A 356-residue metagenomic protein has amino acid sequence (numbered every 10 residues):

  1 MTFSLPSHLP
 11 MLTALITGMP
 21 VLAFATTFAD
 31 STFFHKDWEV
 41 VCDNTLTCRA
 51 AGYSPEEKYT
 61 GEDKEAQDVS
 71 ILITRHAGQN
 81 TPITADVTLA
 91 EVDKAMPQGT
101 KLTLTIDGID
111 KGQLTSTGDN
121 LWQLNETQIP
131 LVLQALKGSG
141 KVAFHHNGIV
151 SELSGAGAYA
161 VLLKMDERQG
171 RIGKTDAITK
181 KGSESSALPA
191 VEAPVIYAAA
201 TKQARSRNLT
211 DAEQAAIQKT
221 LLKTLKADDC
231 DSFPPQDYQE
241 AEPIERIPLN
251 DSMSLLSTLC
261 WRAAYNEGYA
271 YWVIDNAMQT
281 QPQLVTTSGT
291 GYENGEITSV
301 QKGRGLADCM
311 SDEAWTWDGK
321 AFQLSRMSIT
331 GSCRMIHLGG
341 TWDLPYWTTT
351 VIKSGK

Functional and structural regions predicted by a protein language model:
T2-T13: Bacterial N-terminal signal peptides that target proteins for export
G18-P20, F24: N-terminal signal peptide c-region/cleavage motif recognized by signal peptidases
F24-F233, I244, N250-M253, A264 (+1 more regions): A generic "folded-domain core" signal
D93, C260-A264, G303-L306: Short consensus segments that form the blades of beta-propeller domains, in both extracellular/periplasmic
T224-S232, A270-L284, T316-R326: Surface-exposed loop/turn elements that mediate protein-protein interactions on large endomembrane-trafficking
L249-L259, N294-Q301: Acidic/hydrophobic-patterned starts of short beta strands in beta-sheet-rich repeat architectures
A264-W272, A307-E313: Structural motif
P282-K356: Short aromatic loop motif centered on NTY/YTY
